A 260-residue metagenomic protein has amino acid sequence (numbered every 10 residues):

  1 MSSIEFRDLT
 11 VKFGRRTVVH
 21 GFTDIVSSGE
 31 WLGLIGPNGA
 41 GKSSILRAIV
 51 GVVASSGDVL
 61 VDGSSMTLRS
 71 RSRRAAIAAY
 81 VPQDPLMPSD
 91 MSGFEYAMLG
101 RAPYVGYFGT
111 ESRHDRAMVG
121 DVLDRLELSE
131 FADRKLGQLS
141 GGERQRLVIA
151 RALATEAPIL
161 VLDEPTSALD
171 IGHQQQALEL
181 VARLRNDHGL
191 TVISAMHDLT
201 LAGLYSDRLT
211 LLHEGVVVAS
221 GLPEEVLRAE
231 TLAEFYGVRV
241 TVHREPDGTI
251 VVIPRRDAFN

Functional and structural regions predicted by a protein language model:
I35-P37: The feature captures the beta-strand-to-loop junction immediately N-terminal to the Walker
V50: Helix-to-loop junction immediately C-terminal to a conserved catalytic motif
S55-S65: Conserved ABC transporter NBD signature motif
R113-F131, E156: Conserved ABC ATPase "signature" region
K135-L139, E143: Conserved ABC ATPase signature
L160-E164: Catalytic Walker B motif of ABC-type/P-loop ATPase nucleotide-binding domains
F235-N260: ABC ATPase nucleotide-binding domains
